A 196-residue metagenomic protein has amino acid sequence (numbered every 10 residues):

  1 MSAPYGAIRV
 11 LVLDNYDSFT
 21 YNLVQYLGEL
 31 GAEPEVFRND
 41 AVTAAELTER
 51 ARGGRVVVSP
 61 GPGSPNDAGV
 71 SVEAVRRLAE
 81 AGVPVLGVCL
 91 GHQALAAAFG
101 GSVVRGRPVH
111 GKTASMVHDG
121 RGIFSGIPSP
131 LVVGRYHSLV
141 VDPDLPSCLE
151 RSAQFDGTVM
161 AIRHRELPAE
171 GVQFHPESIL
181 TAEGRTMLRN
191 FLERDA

Functional and structural regions predicted by a protein language model:
Y5-L11: Extreme N-terminal starter segment of soluble prokaryotic enzymes
R9, R50-G126, V132, L188: Cysteine-nucleophile active-site neighborhood
N15: Acidic di-acidic motifs
Q25-E33: Two-component/phosphorelay signaling modules centered on CheY-like receiver
E33-A41: A short beta-strand-loop structural module common to alpha/beta enzyme folds
G122-L167: Catalytic beta-strand/loop cores that center a nucleophilic Ser/Cys/Thr and support acyl-enzyme chemistry
E166, G171-A182: Phosphate-binding/catalytic loops
I179-A196: Acyltransferase
